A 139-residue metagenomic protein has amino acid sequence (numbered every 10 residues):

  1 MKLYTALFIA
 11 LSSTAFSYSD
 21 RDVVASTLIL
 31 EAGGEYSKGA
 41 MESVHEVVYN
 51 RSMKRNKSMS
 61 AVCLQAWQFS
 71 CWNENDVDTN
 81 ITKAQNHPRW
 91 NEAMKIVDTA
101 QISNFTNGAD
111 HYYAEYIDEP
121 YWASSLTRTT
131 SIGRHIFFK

Functional and structural regions predicted by a protein language model:
M1-K2: N-terminal hydrophobic targeting signals that begin at the initiator methionine
T5-S17: Hydrophobic h-region of N-terminal signal peptides that target proteins for export in Gram-negative bacteria
Y18-K139: Bacterial extracytoplasmic/cell-wall-associated proteins, especially those involved in peptidoglycan
